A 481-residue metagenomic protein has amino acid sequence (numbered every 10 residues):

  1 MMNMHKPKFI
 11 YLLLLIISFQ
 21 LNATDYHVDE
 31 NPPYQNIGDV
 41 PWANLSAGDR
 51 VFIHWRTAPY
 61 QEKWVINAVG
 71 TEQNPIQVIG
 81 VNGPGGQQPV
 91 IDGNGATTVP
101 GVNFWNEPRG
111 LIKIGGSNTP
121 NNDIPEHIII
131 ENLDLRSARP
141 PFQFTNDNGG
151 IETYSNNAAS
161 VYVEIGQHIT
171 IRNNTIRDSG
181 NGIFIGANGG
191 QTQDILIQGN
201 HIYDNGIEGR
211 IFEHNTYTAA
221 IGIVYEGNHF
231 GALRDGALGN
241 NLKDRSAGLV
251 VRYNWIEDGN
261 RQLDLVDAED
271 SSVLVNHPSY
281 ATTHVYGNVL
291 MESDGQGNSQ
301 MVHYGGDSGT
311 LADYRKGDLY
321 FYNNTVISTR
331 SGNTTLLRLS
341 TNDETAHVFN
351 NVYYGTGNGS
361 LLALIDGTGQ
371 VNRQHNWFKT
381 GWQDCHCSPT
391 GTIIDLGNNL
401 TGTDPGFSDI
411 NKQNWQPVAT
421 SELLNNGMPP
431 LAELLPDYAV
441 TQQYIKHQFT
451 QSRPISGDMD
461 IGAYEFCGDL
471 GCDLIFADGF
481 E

Functional and structural regions predicted by a protein language model:
M2-I10: Bacterial N-terminal signal peptides that target proteins for export
T24, A47-R50, N74-P75, G297 (+2 more regions): Loop/turn elements at helix/coil->beta-strand transitions in domains of secreted/extracellular proteins
E30-W42, A47-Q77, V81-A96, D134-L135: N-terminal extracellular ligand-recognition/capping segment immediately after the signal peptide
P32-P33, R56-P59, V81-G86, L135 (+4 more regions): Acidic glycine-/aspartate-rich tracts in secreted/extracellular proteins
Y60-V65, G86-E126, R136-Q413: Glycine- and acidic/polar-rich repeat regions and solenoidal domains
G397-F466: C-terminal accessory segments
K446-H447, L470-E481: Residue-level recognition of alpha-helix boundary/capping or hinge positions
